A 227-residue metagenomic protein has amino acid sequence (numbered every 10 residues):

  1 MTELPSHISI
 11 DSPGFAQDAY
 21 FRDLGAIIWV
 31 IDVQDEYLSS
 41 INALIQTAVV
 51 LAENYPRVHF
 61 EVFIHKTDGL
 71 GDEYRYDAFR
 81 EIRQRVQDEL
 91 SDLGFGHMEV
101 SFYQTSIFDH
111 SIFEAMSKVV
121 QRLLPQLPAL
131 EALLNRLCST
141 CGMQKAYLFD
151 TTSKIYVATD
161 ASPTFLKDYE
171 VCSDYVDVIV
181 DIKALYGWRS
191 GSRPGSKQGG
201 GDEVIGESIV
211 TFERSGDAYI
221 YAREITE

Functional and structural regions predicted by a protein language model:
M1-L4, A26-I31, F60-H65, F102 (+2 more regions): Structural signal for hydrophobic/aromatic residues that build the beta-strand cores of folded beta-sheet domains
M1-V50: Switch II of P-loop NTPase G domains
D11-Q17, Q46-V50, E89-L90, E131-L134 (+3 more regions): Eukaryotic intrinsically disordered and solvent-exposed regulatory patches
L51-P56: Short, conserved loop/helix-junction motifs that constitute active-site signature segments in enzyme catalytic cores
R57-E61, D68-K145, F149, T164-D168 (+1 more regions): Canonical P-loop GTPase G-domain recognition
I155-T159: Amphipathic coiled-coil signal-relay and dimerization helices
D160-Y221: A charged amphipathic helix-loop-strand protein-protein interaction module that recurs in cytosolic assemblies
E224-E227: Short, hydrophobic beta-strand elements of compact beta-sandwich sensory domains
